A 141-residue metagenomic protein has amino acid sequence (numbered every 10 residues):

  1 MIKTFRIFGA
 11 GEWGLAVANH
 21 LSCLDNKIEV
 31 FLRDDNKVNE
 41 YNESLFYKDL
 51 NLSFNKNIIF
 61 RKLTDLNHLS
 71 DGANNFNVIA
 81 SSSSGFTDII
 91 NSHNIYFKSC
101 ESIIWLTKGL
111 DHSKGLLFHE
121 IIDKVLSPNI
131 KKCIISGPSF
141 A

Functional and structural regions predicted by a protein language model:
M1-K62: NAD(P)+-binding Rossmann beta1-loop-alpha1 motif at the extreme N-terminus of oxidoreductases
G9-G14, L69-N75: A broad helix-preferring feature
F54, I59-R61, L66, G72-A141: Rossmann-like NAD(P)(H) cofactor-binding subdomain of soluble oxidoreductases
